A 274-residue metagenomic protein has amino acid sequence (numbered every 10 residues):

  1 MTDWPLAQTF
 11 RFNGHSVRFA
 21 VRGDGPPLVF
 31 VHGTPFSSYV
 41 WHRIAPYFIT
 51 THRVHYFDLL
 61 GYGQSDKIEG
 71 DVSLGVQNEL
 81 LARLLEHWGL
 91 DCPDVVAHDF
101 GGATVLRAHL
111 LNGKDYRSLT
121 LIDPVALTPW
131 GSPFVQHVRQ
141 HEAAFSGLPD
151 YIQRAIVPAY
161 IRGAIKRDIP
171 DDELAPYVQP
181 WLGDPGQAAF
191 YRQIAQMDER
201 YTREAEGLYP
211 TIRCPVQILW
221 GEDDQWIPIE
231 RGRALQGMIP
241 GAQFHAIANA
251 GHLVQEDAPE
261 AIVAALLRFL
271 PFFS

Functional and structural regions predicted by a protein language model:
N13, H55-A97, A264-L267: Active-site loop/oxyanion-hole signature of alpha/beta-hydrolase fold enzymes
V21-Q64: Conserved HGGG/HGGXW glycine-rich cap/lid loop of the alpha/beta-hydrolase fold
L110, Y116-L148: Flexible "cap/lid" loop of the alpha/beta hydrolase fold
W130-S132, D150-T211: Conserved alpha/beta-hydrolase catalytic His-Asp/Glu region
E173, A205, P228-G237: Short alpha-helix in the alpha/beta-hydrolase fold that links the catalytic acid
I212, I218-W220: Short beta-strand/loop motif that positions the catalytic acidic residue of the alpha/beta-hydrolase fold
D223-I227: Acidic catalytic loop of the alpha/beta-hydrolase fold
A242-S274: Catalytic active-site module of serine/aspartate enzymes centered on a nucleophile-bearing elbow/loop
